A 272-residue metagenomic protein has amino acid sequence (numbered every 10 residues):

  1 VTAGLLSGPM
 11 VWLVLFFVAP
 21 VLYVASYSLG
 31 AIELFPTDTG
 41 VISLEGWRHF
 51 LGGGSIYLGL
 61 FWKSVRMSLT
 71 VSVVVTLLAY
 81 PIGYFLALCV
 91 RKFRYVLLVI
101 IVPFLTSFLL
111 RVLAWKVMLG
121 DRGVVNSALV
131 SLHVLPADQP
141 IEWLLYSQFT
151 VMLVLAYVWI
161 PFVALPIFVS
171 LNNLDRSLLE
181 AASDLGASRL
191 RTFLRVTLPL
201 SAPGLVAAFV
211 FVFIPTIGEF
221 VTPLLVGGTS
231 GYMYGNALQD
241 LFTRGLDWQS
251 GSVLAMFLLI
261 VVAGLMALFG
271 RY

Functional and structural regions predicted by a protein language model:
T2-L6, I82-M118, L179-E180, F193-L194 (+1 more regions): Cytoplasmic-entry segments and transmembrane alpha-helices of multi-pass inner-membrane transporters
S7-V18, V102, Y157, V163-R176 (+2 more regions): Transmembrane alpha-helices
P9, V151-V154, V210, Y232-F269: Hydrophobic alpha-helical transmembrane segments of polytopic membrane proteins
V18-S55, R122-G123, G227-T229: Short membrane-interfacial helix/loop motifs at transmembrane-helix boundaries
L34-G40, F220-W248: Glycine-rich helix-loop "coupling/hinge" segments at transmembrane-helix boundaries in multipass transporters
S55-L86: Transmembrane alpha-helix signature in integral membrane proteins
V112-A156, L190, V226-S230: Membrane-interfacial helix termini and adjacent extracytoplasmic/periplasmic loops of multi-pass transporters
F168-L179, S183, S252-Y272: C-terminal transmembrane helix and the adjacent membrane-cytosol boundary/short C-terminal tail of inner/organellar
